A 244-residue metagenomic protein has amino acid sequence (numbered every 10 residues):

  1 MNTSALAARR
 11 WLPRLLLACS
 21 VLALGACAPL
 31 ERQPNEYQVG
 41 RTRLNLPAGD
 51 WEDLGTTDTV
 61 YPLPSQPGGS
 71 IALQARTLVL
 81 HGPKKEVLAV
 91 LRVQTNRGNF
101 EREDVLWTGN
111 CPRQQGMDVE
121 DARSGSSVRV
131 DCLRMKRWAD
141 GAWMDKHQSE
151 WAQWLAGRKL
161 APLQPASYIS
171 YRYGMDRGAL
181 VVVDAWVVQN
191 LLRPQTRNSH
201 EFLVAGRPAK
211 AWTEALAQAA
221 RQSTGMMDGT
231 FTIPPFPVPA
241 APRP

Functional and structural regions predicted by a protein language model:
M1, T57-Y61, L191: Short regulatory "switch" loops immediately downstream of catalytic or recognition motifs within protein catalytic
M1-R10: N-terminal secretory signal peptides that target proteins for export/translocation
R14-A23: Bacterial N-terminal signal peptides
A23, C27-V39, R43, H200-F202 (+2 more regions): Charged/polar interaction segments and conserved charged motifs
A28-D118: N-terminal Sec/ER secretory leader and immediately downstream segment of secreted/extracellular precursors
L88, R92-F236: Mature extracytoplasmic/lumenal regions of exported proteins
P242-P244: Short, solvent-exposed mixed-charge patches
